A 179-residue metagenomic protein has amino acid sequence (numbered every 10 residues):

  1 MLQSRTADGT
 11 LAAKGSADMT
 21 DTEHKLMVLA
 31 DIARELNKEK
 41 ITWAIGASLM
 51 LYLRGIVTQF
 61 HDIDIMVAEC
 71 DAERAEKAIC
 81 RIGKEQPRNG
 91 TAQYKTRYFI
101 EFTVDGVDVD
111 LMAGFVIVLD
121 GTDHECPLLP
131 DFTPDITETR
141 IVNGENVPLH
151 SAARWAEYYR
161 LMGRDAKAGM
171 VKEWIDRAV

Functional and structural regions predicted by a protein language model:
L2-A44, K172, D176-V179: Helical scaffold of the NTase/Pol beta-like nucleotidyltransferase catalytic core
I32-I63, V67-E69, R74-E76, S151: Active-site nucleotide-donor binding segment shared across nucleotidyl transfer reactions
R34, F99-I100, E138: Residue-level detector of beta-strand structural context in well-folded domains
N37, T103, I141: Anion (oxyanion) recognition and catalysis
R54-G55, K77, G121, Y159: Short glycine-/acidic-enriched loop or helix-start segments at secondary-structure transitions that form or flank
E76-I82: A short alpha/beta connector and helix-capping loop motif
E85-D120: Conserved catalytic core of two-metal-ion nucleotidyltransferases
G121-V179: Catalytic cores of NTP-dependent nucleotidyl/adenyl transfer enzymes across multiple folds
